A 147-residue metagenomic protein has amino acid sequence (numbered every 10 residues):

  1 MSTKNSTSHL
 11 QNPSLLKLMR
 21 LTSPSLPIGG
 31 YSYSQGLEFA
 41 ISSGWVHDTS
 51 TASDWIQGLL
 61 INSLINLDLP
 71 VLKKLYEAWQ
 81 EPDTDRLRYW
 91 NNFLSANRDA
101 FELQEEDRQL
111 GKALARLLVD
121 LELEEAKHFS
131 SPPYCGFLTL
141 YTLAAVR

Functional and structural regions predicted by a protein language model:
M1-L16: Charged, compositionally biased N-terminal leader segments and the immediate start of the first structured element
T3, T7, T22, T49-T51 (+2 more regions): Residue-identity detector for threonine
P13-P82: Glycine/small-residue-rich interface belts in oligomeric ring/scaffold proteins and their assembly partners
L69, K74, E81-R147: Internal, conserved structured core segments that host functional sites
